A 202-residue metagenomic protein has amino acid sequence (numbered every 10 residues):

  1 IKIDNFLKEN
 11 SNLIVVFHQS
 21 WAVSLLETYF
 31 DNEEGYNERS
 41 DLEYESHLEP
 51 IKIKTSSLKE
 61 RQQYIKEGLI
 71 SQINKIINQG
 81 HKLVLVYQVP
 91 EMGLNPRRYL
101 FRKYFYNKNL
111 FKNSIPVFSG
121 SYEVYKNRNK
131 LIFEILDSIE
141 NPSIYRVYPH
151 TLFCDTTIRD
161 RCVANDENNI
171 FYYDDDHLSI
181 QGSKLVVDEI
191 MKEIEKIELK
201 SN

Functional and structural regions predicted by a protein language model:
I1-N202: Extracellular glycan-modifying ectodomains
